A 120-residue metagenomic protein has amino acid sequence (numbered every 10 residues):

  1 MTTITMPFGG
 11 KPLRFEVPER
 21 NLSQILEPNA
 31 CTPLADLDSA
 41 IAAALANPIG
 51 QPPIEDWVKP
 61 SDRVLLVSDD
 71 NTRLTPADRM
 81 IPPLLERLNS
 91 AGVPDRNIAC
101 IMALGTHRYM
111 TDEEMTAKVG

Functional and structural regions predicted by a protein language model:
M1-G120: Metallocofactor- and cofactor-centric catalytic cores in central/energy metabolism, strongly enriched
